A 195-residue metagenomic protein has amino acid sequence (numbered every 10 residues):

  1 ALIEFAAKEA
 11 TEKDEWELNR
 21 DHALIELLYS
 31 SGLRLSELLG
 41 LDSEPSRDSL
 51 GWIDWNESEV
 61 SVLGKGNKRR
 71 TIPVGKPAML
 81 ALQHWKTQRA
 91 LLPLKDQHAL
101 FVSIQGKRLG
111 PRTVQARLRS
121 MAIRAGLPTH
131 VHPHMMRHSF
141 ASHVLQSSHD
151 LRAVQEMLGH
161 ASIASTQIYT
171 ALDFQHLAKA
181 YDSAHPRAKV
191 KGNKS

Functional and structural regions predicted by a protein language model:
A1-S195: Conserved catalytic core of the tyrosine transesterase superfamily
